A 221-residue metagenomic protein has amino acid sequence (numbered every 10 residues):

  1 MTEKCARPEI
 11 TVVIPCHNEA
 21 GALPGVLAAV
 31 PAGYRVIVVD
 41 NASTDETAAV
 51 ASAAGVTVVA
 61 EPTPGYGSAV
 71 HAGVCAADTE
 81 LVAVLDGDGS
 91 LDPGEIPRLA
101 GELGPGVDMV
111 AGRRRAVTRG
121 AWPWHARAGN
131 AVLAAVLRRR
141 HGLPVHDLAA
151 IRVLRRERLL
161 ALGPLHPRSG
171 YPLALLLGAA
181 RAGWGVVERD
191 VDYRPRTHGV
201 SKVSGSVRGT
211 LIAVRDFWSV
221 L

Functional and structural regions predicted by a protein language model:
M1-R7, G142, P164-L221: Hydrophobic helical membrane-anchoring modules
E9-T11, R35, A174: Cell-envelope/extracellular polymer assembly enzymes that use nucleotide-activated donors
N18-A32: Short, well-formed alpha-helical segments that are part of the catalytic scaffolds of diverse glycosyltransferases
G21-G25, D45-A54: Acidic helix N-cap motif at the loop->helix transition within catalytic regions of sugar-transfer enzymes
D40-A49, G89: A conserved acidic beta->alpha catalytic loop
P62-P64, S68-A76, P93-S169, R196-G205 (+1 more regions): Acceptor/aglycone-binding surface of glycosyltransferases and processive sugar-polymer synthases
V82: Short aromatic/hydrophobic "clamp" motif used to bind/position activated sugar donors
L85-G87: Catalytic metal- and UDP-sugar-binding loop of GT-A-like glycosyltransferases, i.e., residues flanking the conserved
